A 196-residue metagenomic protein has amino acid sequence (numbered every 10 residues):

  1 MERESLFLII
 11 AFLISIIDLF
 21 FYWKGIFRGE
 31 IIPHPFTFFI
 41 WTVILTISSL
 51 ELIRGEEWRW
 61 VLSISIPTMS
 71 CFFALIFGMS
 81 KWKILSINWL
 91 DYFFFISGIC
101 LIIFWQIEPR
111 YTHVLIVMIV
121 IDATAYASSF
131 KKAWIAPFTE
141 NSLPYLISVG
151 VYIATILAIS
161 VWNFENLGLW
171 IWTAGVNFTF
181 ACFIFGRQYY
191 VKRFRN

Functional and structural regions predicted by a protein language model:
M1-N196: Alpha-helical membrane-protein topology signature
